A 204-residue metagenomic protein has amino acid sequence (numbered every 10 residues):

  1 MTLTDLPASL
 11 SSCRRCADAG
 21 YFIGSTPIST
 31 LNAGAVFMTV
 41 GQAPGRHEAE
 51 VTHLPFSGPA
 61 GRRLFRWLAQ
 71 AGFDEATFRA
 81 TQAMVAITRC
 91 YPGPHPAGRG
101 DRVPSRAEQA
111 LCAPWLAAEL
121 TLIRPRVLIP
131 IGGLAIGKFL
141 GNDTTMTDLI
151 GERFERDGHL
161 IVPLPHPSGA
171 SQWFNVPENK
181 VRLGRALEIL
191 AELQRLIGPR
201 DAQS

Functional and structural regions predicted by a protein language model:
M1-G198: A polyanion-binding, active-site-adjacent surface
P199-S204: Intrinsically disordered, low-complexity and often Lys/Arg-enriched segments
